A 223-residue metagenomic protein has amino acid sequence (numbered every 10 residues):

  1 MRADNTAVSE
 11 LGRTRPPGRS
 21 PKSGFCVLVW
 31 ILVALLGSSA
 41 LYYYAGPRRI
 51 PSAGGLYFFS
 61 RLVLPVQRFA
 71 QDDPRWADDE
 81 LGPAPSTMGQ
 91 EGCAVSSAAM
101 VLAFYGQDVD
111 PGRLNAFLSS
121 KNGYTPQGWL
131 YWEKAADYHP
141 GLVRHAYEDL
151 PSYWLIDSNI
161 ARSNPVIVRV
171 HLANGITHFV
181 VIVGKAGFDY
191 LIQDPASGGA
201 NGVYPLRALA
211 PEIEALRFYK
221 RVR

Functional and structural regions predicted by a protein language model:
R2-D4, E10-G18, A99-R223: Conserved active-site-adjacent core of cysteine acyl-enzyme catalytic domains
R2-N122: Active-site-adjacent structural segments surrounding the nucleophilic cysteine of cysteine proteases and isopeptidases
